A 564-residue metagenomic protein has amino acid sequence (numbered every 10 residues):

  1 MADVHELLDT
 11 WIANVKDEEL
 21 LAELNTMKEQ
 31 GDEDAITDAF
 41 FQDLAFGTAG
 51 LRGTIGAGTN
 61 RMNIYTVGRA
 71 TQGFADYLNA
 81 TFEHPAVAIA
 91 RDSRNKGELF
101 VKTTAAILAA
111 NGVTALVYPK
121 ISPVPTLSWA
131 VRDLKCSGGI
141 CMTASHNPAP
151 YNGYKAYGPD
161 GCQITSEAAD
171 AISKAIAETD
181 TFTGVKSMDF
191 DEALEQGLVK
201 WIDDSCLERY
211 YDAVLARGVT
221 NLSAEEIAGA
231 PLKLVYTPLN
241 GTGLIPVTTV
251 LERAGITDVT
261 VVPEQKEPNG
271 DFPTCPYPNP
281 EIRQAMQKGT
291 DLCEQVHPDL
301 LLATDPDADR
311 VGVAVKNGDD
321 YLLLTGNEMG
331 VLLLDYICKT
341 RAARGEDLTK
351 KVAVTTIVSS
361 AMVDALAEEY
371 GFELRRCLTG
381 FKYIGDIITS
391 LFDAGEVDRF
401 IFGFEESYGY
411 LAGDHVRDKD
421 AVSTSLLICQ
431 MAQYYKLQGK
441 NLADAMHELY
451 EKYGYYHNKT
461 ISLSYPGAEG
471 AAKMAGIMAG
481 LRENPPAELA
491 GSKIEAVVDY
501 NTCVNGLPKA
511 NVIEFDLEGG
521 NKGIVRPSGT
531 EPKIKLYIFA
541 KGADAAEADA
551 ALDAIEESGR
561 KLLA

Functional and structural regions predicted by a protein language model:
E6-T104, N111, A193-P231, T242: An N-terminal, well-structured beta->alpha segment
W11-V15, E19, A35-L44, N152-A285 (+1 more regions): Gly/Ser/Thr-enriched, mixed-charge loops and adjacent short helices that form phosphate/oxyanion-binding elements
F40-N60, A144-N147, P238-V250, P306 (+3 more regions): Conserved phosphate/anionic-ligand binding catalytic regions in large, soluble enzymes, centered on
A86-D92, K233-Y236, L411, F539: Short glycine-rich or small-residue beta-strand-to-loop segments that form or flank ligand, phosphate, metal/Fe-S
A88-Y151, R253-V313: N-terminal small/polar loop signature for handling phosphorylated ligands or for N-terminal nucleophile
T126-G184, P306, N317, E406: Active-site phosphate-binding/coordination module
P159-C162, K174, D180, D291-T355 (+1 more regions): Replace "Mg2+/Mn2+-dependent" with "divalent metal-dependent
E294, P298-L300, D320, T340-R526 (+3 more regions): Phosphate-binding and adjacent anionic-ligand microenvironments
